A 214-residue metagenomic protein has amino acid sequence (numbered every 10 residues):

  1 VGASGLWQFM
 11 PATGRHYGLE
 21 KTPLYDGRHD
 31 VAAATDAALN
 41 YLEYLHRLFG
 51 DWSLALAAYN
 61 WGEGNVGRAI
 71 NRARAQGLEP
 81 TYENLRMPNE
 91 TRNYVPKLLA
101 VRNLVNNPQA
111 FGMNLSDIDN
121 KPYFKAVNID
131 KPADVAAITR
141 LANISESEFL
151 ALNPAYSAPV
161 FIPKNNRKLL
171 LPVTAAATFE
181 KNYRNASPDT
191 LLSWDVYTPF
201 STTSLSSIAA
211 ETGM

Functional and structural regions predicted by a protein language model:
V1-G18: Short, surface-exposed glycine/acidic/tryptophan-bearing loops
H16, K21-L24, R28-L48, S53-M214: Extracytoplasmic and endomembrane cell-envelope/extracellular-matrix remodeling and assembly machinery
